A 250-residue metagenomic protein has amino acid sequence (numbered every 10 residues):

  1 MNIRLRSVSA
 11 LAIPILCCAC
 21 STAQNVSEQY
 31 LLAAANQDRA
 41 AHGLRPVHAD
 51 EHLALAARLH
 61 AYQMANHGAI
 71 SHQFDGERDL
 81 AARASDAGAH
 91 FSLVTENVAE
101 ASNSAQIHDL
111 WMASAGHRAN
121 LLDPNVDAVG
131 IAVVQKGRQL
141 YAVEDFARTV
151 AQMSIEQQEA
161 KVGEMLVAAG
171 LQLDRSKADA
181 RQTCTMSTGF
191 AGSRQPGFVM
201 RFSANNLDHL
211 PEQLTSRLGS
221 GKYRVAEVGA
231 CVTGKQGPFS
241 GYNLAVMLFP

Functional and structural regions predicted by a protein language model:
M1-A10: Bacterial N-terminal signal peptides that target proteins for export
I3, C20-P250: Functional surface patches built around histidine and acidic residues
S9-C18: Bacterial N-terminal signal peptides
